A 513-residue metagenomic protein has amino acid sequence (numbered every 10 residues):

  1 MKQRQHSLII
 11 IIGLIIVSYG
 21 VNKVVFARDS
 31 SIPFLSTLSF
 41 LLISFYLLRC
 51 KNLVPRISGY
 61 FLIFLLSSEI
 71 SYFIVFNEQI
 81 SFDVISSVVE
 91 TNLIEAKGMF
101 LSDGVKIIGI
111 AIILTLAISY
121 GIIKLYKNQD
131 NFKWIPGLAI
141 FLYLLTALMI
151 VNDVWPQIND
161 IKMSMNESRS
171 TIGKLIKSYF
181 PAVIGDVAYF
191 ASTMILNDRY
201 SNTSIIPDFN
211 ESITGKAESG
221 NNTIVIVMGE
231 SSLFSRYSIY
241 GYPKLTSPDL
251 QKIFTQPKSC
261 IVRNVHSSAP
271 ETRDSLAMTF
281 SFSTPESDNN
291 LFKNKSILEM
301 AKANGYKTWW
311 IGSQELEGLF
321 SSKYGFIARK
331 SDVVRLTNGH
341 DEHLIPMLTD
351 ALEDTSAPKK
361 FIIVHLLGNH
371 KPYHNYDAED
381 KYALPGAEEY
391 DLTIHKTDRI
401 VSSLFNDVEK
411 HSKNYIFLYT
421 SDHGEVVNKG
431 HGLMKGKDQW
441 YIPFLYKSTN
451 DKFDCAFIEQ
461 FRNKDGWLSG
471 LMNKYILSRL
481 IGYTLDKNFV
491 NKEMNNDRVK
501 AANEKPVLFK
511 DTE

Functional and structural regions predicted by a protein language model:
M1-G173: Transmembrane and membrane-interface helices of multi-pass, inner-membrane envelope-modifying transferases
K2-G13, C50-R56, I123, T146 (+6 more regions): Membrane-interface soluble catalytic domains
R28-D29, P285-D288, P385-I394, F405-N406 (+2 more regions): Active-site rim elements
V151-A378, S469-A502, P506-F509: Active-site-proximal alpha/beta segments of enzymes that process anionic O-linked groups
V225, K396-K435, S478: Metal-dependent active-site segment of extracytoplasmic phospho-/sulfohydrolases and closely related
L276-A277, Y441-F444: Small-molecule pocket liners
L316-F320, L367-H411, M434-D438, I442 (+1 more regions): Active-site-proximal cap/lid insertion segments
